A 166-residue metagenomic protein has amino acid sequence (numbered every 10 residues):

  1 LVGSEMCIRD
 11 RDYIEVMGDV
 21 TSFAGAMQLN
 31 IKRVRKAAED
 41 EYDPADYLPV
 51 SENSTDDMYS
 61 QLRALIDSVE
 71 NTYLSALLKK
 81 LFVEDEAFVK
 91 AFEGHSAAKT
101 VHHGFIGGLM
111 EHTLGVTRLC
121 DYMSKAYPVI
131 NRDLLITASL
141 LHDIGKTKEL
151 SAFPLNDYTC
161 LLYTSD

Functional and structural regions predicted by a protein language model:
L1-I8, D166: Short, small-residue-biased leader/transition segments that mark boundaries at the very start of proteins
R9-S22: OB-fold and OB-like beta-barrel modules that bind single-stranded nucleic acids
Q28-E93: Extended, charge-rich, solvent-exposed interface segments
P44-V50, H103-I106, T159-C160: A ubiquitous short alpha-helical element
R63, C120-D121: Amphipathic alpha-helical segments within well-ordered protein domains
S75-L119, I144, E149: A short mid-domain helix/strand-loop element embedded in enzyme catalytic domains that forms or borders the active-site
T100-H102, E111-H112, Y122-S165: Divalent metal-dependent catalytic cores for phosphoryl transfer on phosphate-bearing substrates
